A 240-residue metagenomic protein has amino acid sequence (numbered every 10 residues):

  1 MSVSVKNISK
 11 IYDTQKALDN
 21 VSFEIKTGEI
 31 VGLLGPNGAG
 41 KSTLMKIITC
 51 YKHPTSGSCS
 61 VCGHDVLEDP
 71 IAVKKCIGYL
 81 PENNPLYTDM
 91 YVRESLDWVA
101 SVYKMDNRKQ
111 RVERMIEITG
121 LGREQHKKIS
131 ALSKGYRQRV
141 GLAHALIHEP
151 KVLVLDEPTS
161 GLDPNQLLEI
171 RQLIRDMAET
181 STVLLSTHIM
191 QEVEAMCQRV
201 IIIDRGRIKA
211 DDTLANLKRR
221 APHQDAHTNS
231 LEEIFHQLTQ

Functional and structural regions predicted by a protein language model:
T49: Helix-to-loop junction immediately C-terminal to a conserved catalytic motif
G57-E68, A72-V73: Conserved ABC transporter NBD signature motif
D97, S101-E124: Conserved ABC ATPase "signature" region
L153-E157: Catalytic Walker B motif of ABC-type/P-loop ATPase nucleotide-binding domains
L167-E179: Helical segment within the ABC ATPase nucleotide-binding domain
D211-D212: ABC ATPase "signature
